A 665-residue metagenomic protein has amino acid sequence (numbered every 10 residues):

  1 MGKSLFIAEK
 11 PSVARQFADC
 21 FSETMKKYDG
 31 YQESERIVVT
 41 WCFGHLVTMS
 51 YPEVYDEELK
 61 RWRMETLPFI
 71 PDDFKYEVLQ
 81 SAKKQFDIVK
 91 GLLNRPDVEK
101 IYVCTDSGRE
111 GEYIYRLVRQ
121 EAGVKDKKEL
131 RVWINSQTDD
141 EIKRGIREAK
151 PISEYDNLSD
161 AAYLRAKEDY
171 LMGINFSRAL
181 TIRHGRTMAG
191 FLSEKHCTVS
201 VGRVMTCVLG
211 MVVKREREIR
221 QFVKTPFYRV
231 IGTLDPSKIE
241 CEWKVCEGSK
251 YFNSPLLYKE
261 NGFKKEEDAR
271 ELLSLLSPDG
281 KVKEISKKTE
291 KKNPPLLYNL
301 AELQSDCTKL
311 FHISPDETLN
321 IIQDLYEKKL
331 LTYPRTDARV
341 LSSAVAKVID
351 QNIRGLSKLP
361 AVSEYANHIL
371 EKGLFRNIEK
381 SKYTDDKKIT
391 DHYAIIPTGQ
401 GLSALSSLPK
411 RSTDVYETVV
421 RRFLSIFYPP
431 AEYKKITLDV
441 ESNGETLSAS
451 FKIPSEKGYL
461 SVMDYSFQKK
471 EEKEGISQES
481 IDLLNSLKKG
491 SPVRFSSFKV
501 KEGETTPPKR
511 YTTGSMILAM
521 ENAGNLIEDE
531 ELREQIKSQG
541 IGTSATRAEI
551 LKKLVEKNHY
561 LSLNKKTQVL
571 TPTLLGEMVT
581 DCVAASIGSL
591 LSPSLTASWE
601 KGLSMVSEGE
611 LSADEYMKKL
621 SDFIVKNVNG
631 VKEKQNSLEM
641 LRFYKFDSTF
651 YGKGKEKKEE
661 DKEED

Functional and structural regions predicted by a protein language model:
M1-R178, I378, Q468, P507: Intrinsically disordered, low-complexity regulatory segments
G2-K3, C104-S107, H196-T198, K287-L296 (+3 more regions): Conserved short loop/turn motifs at secondary-structure junctions
G2-L5, Y28, L93, E121 (+8 more regions): Basic, low-complexity terminal or inter-domain segments flanking catalytic cores
A14-S22, R116-L117, L209-I219, R421: Short active-site loop/helix that positions an aromatic residue
F74, D87, P96, D139-L234 (+1 more regions): C-terminal or mid-to-C-terminal helical accessory/interaction module adjacent to the motor/catalytic core
F191-S200, M211-E266, L310, G458-L460: C-terminal helical "lid" subdomain and adjoining coupling/linker elements of P-loop NTPases
S254-L296, Q304: Metal- or metallocofactor-binding catalytic centers and their adjacent structured scaffolds across diverse enzyme
